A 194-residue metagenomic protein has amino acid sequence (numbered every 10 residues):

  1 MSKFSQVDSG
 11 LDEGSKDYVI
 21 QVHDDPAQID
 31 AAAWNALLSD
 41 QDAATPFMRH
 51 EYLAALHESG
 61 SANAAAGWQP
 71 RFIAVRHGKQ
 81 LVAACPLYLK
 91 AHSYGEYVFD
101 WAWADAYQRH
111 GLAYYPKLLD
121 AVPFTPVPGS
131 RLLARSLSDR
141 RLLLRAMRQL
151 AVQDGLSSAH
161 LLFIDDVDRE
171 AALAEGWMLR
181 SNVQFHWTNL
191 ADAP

Functional and structural regions predicted by a protein language model:
M1-P194: N-acyltransferase acceptor-side catalytic subdomain
